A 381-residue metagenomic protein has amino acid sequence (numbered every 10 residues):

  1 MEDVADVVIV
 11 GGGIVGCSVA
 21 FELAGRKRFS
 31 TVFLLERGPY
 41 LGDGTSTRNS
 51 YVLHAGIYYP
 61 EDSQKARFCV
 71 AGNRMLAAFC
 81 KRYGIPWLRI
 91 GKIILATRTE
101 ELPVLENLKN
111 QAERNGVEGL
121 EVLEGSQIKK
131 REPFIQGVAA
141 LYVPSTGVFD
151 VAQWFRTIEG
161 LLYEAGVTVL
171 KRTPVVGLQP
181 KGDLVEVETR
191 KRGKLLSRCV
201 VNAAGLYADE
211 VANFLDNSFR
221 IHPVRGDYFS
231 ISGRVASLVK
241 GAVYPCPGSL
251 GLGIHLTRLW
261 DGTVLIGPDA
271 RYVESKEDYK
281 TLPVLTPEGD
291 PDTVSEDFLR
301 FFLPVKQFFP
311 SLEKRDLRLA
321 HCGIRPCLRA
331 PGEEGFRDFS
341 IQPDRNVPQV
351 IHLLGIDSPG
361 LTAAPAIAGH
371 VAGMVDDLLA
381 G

Functional and structural regions predicted by a protein language model:
E2-V15, F33: Beta1/beta-strand and adjacent pyrophosphate-binding region of the FAD-binding site in flavoprotein oxidoreductases
S18, L178-L282, P287, P291 (+2 more regions): Flavin-dependent oxidoreductases
A24-T47: Glycine-rich FAD pyrophosphate-binding loop
Y51-Q127, G137, G253-I254: Dinucleotide-binding Rossmann-like beta1-alpha1 core, especially the glycine-rich loop that anchors the ADP
P60-A71, L95-V104, L141-G160, L170 (+2 more regions): Short beta-strand to alpha-helix junction loop
P86-A96, G119-V122, Q127-A165, E186 (+2 more regions): Helix-loop-beta segment of a Rossmann-like dinucleotide-binding subdomain
L141-C199, P365, M374: Helical element adjacent to the flavin cofactor pocket in flavoenzyme catalytic cores
V151, G251, L282, S295-G381: C-terminal catalytic lobe of FAD-dependent flavoproteins
